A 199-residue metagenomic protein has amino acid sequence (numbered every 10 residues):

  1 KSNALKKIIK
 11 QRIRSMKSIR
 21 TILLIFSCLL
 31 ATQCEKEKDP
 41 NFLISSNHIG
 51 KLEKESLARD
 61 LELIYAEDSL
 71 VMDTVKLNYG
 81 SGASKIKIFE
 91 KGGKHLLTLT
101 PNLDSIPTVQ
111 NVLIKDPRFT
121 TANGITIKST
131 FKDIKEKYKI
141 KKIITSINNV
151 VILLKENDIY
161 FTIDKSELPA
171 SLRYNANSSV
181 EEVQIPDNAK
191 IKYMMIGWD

Functional and structural regions predicted by a protein language model:
K1-N41: Bacterial Sec-dependent N-terminal signal peptides
R12-R14, R20, R59, R118 (+1 more regions): Arginine residue identity/basic-tract feature
C34-I147, V151, E156-N157, N175-D199: Short helix/turn-capping signatures at newly exposed starts of structured segments
I159-A176: Long, compositionally biased
